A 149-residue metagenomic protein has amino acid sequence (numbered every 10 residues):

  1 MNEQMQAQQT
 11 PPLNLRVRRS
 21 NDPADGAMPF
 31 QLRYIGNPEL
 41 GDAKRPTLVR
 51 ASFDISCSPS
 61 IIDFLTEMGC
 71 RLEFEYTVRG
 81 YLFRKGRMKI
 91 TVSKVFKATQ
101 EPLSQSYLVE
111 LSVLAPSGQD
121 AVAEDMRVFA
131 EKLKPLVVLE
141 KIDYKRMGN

Functional and structural regions predicted by a protein language model:
M1-N149: Phosphate-end processing signature that detects enzymes handling 5′-triphosphorylated RNA and polyphosphate
